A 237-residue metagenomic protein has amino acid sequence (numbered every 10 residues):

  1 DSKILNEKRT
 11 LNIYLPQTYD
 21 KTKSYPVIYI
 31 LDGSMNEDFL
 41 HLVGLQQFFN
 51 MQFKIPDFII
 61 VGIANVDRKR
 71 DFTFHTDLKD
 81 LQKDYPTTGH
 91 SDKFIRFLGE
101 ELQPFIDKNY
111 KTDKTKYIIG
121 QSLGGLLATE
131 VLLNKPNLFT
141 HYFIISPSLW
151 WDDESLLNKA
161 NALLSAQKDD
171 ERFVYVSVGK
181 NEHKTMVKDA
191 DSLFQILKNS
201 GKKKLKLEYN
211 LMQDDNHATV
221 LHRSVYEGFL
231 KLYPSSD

Functional and structural regions predicted by a protein language model:
D1-D237: Non-catalytic cap/lid and distal C-terminal segments of serine-dependent acyl enzymes
